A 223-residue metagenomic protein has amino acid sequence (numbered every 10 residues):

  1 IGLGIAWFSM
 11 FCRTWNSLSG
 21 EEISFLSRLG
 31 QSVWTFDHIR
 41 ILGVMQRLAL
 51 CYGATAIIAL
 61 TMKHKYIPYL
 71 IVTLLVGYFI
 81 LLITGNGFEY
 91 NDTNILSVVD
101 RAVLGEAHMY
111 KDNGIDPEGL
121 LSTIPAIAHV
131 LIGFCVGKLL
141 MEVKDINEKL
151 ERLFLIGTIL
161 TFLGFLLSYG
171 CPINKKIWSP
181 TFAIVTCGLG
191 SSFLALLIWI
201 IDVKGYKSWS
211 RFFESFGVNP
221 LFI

Functional and structural regions predicted by a protein language model:
I1-I223: Alpha-helical transmembrane segments and their immediate juxtamembrane cytosolic regions
